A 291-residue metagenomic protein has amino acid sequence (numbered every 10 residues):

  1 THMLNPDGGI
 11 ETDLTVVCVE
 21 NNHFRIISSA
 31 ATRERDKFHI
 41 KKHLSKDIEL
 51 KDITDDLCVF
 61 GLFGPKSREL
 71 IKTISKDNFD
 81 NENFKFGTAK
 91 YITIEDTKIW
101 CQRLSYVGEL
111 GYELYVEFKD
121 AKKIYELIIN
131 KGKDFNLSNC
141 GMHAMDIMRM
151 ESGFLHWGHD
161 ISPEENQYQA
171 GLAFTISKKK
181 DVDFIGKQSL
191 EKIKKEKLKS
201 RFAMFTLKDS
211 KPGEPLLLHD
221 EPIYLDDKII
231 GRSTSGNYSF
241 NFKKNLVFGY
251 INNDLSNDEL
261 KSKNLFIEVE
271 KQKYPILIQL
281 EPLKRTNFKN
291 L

Functional and structural regions predicted by a protein language model:
T1-L4, G9-E11: Acidic, proline/glycine-enriched N-terminal capping motif
D13-T15: Short, surface-exposed charged micro-motifs
V17-L291: Conserved, structured C-terminal
